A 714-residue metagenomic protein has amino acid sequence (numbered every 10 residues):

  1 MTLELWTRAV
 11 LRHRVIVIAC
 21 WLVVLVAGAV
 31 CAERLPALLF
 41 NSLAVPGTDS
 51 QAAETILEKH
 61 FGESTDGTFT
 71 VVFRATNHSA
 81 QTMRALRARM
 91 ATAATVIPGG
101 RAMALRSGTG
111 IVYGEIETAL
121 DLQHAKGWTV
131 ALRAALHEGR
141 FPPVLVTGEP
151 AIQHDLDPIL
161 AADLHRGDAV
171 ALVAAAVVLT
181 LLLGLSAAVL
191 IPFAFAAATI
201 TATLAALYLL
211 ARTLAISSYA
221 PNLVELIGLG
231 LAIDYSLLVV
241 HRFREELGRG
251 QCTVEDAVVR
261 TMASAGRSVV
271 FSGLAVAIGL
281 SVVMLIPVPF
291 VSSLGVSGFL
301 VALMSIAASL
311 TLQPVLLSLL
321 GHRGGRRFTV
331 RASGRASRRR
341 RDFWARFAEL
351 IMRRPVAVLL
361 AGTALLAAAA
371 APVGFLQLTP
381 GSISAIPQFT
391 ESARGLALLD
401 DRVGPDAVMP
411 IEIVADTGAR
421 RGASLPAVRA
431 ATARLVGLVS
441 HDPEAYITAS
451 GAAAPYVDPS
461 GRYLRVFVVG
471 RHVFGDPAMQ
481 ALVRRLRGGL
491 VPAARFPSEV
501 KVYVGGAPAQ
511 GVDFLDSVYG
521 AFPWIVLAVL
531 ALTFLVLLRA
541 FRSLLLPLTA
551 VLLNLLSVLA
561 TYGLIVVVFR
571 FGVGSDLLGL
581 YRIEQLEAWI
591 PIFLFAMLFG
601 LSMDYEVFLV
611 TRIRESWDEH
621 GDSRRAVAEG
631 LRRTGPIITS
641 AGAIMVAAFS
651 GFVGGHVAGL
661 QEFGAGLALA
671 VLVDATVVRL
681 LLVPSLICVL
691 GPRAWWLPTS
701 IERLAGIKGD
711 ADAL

Functional and structural regions predicted by a protein language model:
M1-A37, G99, L120-L378, S498-V502 (+1 more regions): Membrane-embedded transmembrane helical bundles of large multi-pass transporters/channels
L38-N41, G381-I383: Short hinge/gating elements
L39, F61-T65, T201: Short amphipathic alpha-helical segments enriched in hydrophobics
S42-P46: Membrane-proximal amphipathic alpha-helices that sit immediately adjacent to an N-terminal transmembrane/signal-anchor
G47-T68, A75-Q153, F375-L577, V607: Structured non-transmembrane domains adjacent to transmembrane bundles in polytopic membrane proteins
